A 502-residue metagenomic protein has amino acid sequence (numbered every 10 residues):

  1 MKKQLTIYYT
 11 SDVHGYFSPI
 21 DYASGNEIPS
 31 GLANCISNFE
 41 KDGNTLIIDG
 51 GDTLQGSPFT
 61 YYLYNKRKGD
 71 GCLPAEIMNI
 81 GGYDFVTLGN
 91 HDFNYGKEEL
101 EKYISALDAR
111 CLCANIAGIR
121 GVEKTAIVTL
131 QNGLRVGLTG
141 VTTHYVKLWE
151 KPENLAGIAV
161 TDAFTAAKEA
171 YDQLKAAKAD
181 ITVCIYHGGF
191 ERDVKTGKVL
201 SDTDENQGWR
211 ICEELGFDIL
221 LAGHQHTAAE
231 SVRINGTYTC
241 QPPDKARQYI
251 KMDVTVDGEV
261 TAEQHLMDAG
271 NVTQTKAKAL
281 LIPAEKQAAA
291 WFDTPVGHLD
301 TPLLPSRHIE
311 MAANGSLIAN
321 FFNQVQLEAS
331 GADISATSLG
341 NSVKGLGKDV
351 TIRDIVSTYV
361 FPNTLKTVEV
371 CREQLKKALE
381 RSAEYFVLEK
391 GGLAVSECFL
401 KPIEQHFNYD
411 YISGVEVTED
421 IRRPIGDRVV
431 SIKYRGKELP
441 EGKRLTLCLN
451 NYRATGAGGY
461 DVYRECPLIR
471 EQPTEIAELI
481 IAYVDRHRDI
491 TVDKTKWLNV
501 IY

Functional and structural regions predicted by a protein language model:
M1-N271, A313-V325, S335, F386 (+1 more regions): Acidic, metal/ion-coordinating pockets
Q4-T6, Y16, S30, N34 (+4 more regions): Feature captures C-terminal
I7-V13, T143-H144, A289-T301, I352-D354 (+1 more regions): Short, compositionally biased low-complexity segments
P19-S24, P152-N154, L304-M311, V360-T364 (+1 more regions): Glycine- and acidic
L32, G71, K97, Q274-L281 (+6 more regions): Alpha-helix initiation and N-capping motif
S37, I80, K102, E169 (+10 more regions): Charged/polar, solvent-exposed surface patches and flexible loops
L200, A288, M311, G315 (+2 more regions): Generic alpha-helical structural element
V256-D349, T455, V484-Y502: A short C-terminal boundary segment appended to hydrolase-like catalytic domains
